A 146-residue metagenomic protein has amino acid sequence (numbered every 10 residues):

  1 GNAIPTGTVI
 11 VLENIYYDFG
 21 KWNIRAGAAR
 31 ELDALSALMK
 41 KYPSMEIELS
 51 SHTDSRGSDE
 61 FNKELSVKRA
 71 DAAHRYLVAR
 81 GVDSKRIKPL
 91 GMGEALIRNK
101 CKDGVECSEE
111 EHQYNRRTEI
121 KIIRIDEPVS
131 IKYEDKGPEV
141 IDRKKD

Functional and structural regions predicted by a protein language model:
G1-E46, I122-D146: Periplasmic peptidoglycan-binding/tethering modules of Gram-negative envelope proteins
S50-D146: Periplasmic OmpA-like peptidoglycan-binding domain that tethers envelope proteins to the cell wall
